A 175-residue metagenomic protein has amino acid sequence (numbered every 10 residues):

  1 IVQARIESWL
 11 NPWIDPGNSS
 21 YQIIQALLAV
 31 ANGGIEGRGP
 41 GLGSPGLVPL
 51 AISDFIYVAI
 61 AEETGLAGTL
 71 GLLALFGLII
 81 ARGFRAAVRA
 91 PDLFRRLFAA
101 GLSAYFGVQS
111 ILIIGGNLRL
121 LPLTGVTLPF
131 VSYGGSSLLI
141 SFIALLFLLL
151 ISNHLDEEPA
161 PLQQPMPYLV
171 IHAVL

Functional and structural regions predicted by a protein language model:
I1-A4, R85, L118: Short helix-terminus and kink motifs of transmembrane alpha helices, predominantly at the cytoplasmic interface
I1-G71, P91-F98: Hydrophobic, glycine- and aromatic-enriched re-entrant/interface helices and adjoining loop segments
L47-V48, A59-E62, L102-F106, F130-S137: Transmembrane helix-bundle signature of multi-pass membrane transporters/permeases
A67, G71-L78, A100, A104-I111 (+2 more regions): Lipid-exposed faces of alpha-helical membrane segments in multi-pass integral membrane proteins
L70-A74, A81-R95, L162-L175: Membrane-proximal intracellular helices of multi-pass ion channels
G77-V88, L148-D156: Structural signal for the C-terminal ends of transmembrane alpha-helices and the immediately following loop
A87-G125, V131: Loop-to-helix entry and N-terminal half of a specific, functionally important transmembrane alpha helix in multi-pass
I113-L175: A juxtamembrane structural motif centered on a specific transmembrane helix
